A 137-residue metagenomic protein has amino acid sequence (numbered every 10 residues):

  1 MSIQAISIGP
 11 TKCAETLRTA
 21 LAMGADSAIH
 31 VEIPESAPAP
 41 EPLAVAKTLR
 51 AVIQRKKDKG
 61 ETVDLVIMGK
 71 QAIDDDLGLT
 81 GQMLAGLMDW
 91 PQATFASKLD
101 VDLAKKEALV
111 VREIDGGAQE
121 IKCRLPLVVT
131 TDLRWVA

Functional and structural regions predicted by a protein language model:
M1-A137: N-terminal glycine-rich FAD/FM-binding segment characteristic of electron-transfer flavoproteins
